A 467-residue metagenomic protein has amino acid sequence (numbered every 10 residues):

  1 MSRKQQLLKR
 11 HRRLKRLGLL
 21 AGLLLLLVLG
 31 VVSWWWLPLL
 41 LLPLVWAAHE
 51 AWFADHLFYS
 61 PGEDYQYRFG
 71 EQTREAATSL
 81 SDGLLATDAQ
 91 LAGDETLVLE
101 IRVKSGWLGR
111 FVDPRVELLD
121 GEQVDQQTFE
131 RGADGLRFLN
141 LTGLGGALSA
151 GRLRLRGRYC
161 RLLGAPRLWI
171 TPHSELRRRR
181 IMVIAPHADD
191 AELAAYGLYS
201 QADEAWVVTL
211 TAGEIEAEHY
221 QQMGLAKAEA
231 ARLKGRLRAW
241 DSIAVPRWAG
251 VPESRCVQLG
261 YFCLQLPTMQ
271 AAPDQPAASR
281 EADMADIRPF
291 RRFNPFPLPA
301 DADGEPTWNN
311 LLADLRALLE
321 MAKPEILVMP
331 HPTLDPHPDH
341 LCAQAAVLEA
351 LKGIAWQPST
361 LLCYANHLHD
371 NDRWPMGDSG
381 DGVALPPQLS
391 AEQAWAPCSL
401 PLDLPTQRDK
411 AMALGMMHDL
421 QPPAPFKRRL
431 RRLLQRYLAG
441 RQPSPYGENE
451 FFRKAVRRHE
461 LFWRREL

Functional and structural regions predicted by a protein language model:
S2-M321, Q344-W356, C363-H367, E392-A396 (+4 more regions): Active-site rim/loop-helix segments in enzyme catalytic domains that contact anionic ligands
I184-H187, P330-H331, P338: Short His-Asn-centered micro-motif
A228-R232, H331-H337, A394-D403: Active-site rim elements
L315-T333, H340: Proline-aspartate-enriched helix->loop->beta-strand connector
P332, P401-L404, H459-E466: Lipid deacylating catalytic domains
T333-D335, L368-N371: Short, catalytically relevant binding-site loops at active-site mouths
Q357, L362-Y364, D372-M376: Terminal non-domain segments
D370-P405: PAPS-dependent sulfotransferase catalytic core
